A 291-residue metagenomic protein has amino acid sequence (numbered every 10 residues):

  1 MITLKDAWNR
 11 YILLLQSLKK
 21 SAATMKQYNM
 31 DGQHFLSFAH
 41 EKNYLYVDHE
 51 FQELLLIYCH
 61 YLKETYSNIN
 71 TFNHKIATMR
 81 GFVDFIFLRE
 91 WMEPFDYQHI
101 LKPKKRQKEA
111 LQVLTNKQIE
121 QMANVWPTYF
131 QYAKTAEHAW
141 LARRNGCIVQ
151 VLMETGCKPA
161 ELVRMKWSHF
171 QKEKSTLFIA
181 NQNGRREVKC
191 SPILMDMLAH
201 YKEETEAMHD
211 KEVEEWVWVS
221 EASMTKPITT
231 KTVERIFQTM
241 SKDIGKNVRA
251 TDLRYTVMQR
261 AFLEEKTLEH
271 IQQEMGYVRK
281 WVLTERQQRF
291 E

Functional and structural regions predicted by a protein language model:
M1-E291: Conserved catalytic core of the tyrosine transesterase superfamily
